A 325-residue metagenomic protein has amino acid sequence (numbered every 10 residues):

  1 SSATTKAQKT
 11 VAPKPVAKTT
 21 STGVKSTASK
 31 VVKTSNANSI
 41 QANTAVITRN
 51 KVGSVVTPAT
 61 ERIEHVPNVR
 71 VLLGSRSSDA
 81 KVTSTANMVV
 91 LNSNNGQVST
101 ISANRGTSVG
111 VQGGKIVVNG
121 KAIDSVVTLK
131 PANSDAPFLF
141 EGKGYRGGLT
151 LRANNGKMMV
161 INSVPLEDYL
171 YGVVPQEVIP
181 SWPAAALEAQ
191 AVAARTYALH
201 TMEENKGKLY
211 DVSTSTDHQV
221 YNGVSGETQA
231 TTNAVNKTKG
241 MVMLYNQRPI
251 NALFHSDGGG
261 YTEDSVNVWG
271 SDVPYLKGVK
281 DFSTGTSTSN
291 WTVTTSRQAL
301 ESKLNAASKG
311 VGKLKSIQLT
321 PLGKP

Functional and structural regions predicted by a protein language model:
S1-P325: Conserved, single-site charged/polar hotspot
